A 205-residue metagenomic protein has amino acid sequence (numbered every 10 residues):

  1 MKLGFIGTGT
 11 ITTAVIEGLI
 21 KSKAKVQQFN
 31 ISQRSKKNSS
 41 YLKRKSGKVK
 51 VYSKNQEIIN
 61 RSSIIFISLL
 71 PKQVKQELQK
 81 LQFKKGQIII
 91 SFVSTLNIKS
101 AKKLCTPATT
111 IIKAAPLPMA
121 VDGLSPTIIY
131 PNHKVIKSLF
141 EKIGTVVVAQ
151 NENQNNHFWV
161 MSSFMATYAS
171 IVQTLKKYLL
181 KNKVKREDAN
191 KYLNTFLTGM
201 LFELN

Functional and structural regions predicted by a protein language model:
M1, Q27, V49-K50, Q87-I88 (+2 more regions): A structural micro-motif
M1-S53, Y178-K181: NAD(P)+-binding Rossmann beta1-loop-alpha1 motif at the extreme N-terminus of oxidoreductases
T10, K36-K37, K72-Q73, L96 (+2 more regions): Short alpha-helical
N30, S100-T110, S125-L204: Internal alpha-helical scaffold of NAD(P)-dependent oxidoreductase catalytic cores
S32-R34, Y52-K54, A114, A149-E152: Conserved beta-strand termini and adjacent loop/short-helix elements that scaffold enzyme active sites in alpha/beta
N38, K45, Y52-I129: Rossmann-like NAD(P)(H) cofactor-binding subdomain of soluble oxidoreductases
N38-S46, F196-N205: Short amphipathic alpha-helical segments at helix boundaries and their inter-helical linkers
